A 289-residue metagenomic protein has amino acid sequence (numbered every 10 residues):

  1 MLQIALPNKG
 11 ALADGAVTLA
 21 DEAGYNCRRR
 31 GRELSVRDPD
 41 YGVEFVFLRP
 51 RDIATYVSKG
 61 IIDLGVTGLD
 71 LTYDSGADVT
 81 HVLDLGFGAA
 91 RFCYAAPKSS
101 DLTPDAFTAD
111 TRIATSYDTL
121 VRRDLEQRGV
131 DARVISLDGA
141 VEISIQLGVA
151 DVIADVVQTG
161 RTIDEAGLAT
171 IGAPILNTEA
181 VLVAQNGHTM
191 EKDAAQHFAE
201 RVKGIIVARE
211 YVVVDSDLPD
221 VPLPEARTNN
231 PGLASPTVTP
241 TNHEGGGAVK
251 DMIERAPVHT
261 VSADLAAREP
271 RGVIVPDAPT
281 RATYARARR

Functional and structural regions predicted by a protein language model:
M1-H243, A248-R289: Domain-level signature for soluble enzymes in the chorismate/prephenate branch of the shikimate pathway
